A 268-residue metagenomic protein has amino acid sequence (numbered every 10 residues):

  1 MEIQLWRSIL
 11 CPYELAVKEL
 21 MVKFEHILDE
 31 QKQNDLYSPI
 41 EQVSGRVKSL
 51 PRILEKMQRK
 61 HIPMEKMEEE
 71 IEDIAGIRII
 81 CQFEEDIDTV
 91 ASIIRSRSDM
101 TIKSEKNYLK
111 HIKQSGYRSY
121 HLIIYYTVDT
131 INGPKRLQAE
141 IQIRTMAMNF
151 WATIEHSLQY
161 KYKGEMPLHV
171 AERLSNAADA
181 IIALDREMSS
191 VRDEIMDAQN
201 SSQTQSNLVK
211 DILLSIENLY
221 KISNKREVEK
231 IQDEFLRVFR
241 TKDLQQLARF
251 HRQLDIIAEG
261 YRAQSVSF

Functional and structural regions predicted by a protein language model:
M1-V17, M21-Q31, E140-F268: An acidic, glycine-/histidine-flanked metal-binding catalytic module
S8, E41, R78: Conserved short-loop catalytic and cofactor-binding motifs
P12, A16-K60: Surface-exposed, low-hydrophobicity interaction/linker segments
V17, L50, H61-M64, I87 (+2 more regions): Alpha-helix initiation and N-capping motif
K32-Q33, P63-I71: Short, flexible, solvent-exposed loop/turn segments with mixed acidic/basic and small polar residues
S38, E72-I74: Short Gly/Ser/Thr- and Asp/Glu-enriched loop/turn motifs at secondary-structure junctions
K56-K66, A75: N-terminal, charged/glycine-rich beta-strand/loop interface patches
E68, A75, I80-S190: Long beta-strand-rich cores associated with HINT superfamily self-processing modules
